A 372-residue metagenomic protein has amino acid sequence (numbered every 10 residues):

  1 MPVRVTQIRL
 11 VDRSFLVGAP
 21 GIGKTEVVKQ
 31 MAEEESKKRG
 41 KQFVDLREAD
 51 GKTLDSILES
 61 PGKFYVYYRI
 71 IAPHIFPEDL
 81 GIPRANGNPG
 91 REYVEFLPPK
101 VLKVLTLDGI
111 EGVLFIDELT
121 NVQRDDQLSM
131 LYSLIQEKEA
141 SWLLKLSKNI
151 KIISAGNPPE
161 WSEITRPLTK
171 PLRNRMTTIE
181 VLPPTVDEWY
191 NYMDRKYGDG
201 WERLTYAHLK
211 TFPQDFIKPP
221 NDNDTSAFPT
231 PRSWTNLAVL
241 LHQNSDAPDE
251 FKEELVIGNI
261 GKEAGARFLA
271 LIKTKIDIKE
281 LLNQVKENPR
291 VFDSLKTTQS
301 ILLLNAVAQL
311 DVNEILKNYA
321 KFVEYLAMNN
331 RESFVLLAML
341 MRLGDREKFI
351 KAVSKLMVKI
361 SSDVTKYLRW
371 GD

Functional and structural regions predicted by a protein language model:
M1-T211: AAA+ P-loop NTPase catalytic core and its hallmark functional loops
I22, I75, P183-T185, D199-G200 (+4 more regions): Short coil/turn linker and secondary-structure boundary residues
S129, P231-T235, A266, I301: Non-catalytic, well-ordered alpha-helical scaffold segments
E137, L240-Q243, K262, T274: Amphipathic alpha-helical interaction surfaces
W189, M193, T205-L209, K252 (+8 more regions): Generic structural signal of hydrophobic/aromatic residues within well-ordered alpha-helices of folded domains
Y190-I257: Conserved AAA+ ATPase small/helical "lid" subdomain
E250, L255-D311: Accessory nucleic acid-recognition modules appended to NTPase machines
L295-D372: Terminal-proximal interaction/regulatory segments of ATP-powered molecular machines
